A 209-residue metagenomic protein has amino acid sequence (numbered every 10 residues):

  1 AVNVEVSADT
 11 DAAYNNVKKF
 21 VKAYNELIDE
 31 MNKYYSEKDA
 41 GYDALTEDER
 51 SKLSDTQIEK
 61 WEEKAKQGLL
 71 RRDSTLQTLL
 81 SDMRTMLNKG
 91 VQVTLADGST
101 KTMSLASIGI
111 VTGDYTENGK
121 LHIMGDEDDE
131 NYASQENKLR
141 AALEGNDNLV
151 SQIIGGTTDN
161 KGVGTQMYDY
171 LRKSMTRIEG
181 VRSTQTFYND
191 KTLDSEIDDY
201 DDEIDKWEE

Functional and structural regions predicted by a protein language model:
T10-K18, A23-D205: Structural flexibility/helix-modulation signal
